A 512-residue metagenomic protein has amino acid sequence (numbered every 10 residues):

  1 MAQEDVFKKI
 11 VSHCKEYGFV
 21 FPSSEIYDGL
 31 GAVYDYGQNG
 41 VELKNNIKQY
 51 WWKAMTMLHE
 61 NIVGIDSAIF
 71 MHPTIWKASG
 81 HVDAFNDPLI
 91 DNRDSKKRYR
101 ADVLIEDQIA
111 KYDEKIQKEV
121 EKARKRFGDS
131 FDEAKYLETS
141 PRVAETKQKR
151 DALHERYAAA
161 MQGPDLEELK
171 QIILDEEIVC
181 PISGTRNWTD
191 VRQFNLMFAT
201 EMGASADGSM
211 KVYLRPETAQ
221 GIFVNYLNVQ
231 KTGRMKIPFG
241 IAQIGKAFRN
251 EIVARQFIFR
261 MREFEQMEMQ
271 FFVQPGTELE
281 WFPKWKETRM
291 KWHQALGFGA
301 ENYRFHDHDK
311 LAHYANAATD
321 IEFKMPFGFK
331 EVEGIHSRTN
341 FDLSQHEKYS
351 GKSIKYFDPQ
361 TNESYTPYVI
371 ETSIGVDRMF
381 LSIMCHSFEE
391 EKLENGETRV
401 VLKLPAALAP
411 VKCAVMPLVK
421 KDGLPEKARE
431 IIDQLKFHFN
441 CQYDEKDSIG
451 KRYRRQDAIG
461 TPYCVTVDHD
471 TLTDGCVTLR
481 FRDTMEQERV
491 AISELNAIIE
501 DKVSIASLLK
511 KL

Functional and structural regions predicted by a protein language model:
M1-L512: NTP/phosphate- and nucleic-acid-binding module
